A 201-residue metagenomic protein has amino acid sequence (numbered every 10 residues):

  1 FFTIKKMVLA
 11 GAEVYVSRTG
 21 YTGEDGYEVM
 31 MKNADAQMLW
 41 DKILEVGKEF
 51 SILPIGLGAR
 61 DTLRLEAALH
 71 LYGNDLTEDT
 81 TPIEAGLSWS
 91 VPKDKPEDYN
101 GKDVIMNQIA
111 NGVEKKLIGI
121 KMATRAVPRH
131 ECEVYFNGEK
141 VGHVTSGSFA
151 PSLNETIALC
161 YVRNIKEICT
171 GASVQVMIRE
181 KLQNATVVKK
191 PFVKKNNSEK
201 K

Functional and structural regions predicted by a protein language model:
F1-K201: Conserved, structured C-terminal
